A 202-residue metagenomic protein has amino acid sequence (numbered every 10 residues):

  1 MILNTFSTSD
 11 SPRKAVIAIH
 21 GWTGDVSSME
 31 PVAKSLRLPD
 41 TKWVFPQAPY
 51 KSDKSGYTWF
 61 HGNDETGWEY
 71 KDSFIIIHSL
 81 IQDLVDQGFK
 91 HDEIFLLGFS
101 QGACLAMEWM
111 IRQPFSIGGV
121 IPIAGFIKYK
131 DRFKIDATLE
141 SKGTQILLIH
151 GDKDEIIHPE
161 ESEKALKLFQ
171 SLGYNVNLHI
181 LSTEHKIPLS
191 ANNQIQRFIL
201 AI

Functional and structural regions predicted by a protein language model:
M1-H91: Serine-hydrolase catalytic machinery in alpha/beta-hydrolase-like enzymes
M29-V32, H158-L168: Short alpha-helix in the alpha/beta-hydrolase fold that links the catalytic acid
P31, E108-R112: Active-site signature of alpha/beta-hydrolase-fold catalytic machinery across serine- and Asp/Cys-nucleophile hydrolases
S55-G62, G125-Q145: Flexible "cap/lid" loop of the alpha/beta hydrolase fold
L97-G102, A106: Gly/Ala-rich beta-loop-alpha elbow adjacent to hydrolase catalytic centers
F115-I127: A conserved short beta-strand
L147, E163-L166, Q170-I202: C-terminal catalytic histidine-bearing segment of alpha/beta-hydrolase fold enzymes
L147-H150, D154: Short beta-strand/loop motif that positions the catalytic acidic residue of the alpha/beta-hydrolase fold
